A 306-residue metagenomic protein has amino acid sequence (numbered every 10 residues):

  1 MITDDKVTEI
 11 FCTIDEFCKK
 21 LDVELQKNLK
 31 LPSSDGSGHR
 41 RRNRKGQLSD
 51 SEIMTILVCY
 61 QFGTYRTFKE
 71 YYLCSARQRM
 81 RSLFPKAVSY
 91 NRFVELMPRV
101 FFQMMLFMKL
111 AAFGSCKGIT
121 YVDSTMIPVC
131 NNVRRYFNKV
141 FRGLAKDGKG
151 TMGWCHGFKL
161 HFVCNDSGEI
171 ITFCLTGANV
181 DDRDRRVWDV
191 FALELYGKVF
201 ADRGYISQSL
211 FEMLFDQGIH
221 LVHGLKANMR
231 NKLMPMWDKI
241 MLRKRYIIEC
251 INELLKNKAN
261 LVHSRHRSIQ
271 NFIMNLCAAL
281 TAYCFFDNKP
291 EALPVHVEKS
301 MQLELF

Functional and structural regions predicted by a protein language model:
M1-F306: Short alpha-helical elements
